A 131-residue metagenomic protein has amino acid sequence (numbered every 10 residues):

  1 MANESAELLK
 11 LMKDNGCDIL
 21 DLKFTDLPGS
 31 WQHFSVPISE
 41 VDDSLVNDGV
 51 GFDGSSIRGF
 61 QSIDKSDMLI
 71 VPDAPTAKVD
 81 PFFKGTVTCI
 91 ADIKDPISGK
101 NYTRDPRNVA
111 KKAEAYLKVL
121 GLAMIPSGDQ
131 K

Functional and structural regions predicted by a protein language model:
M1-K131: ATP/Mg2+-dependent ligation/transfer catalytic cores
